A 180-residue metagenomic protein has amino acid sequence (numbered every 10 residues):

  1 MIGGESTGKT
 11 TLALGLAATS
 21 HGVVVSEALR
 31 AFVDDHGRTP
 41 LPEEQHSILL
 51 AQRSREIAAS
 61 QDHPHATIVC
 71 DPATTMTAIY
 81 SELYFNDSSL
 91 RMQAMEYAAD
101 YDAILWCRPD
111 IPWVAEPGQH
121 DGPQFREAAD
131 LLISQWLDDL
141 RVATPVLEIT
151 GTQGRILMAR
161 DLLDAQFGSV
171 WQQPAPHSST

Functional and structural regions predicted by a protein language model:
M1: Hydrophobic anchor at the beta1->P-loop junction of P-loop NTPases
G4: P-loop (Walker A) phosphate-binding loop of NTP-binding proteins
K9: Conserved lysine of the Walker
L14-I57: Conserved substrate/cofactor phosphate-moiety recognition/catalytic segment in nucleotide-dependent phosphotransferases
A18-G22, P64, A99-D100, R141-V142: Short glycine/proline-enriched coil/turn segments at helix->beta-strand junctions
V24-S26, I68-C70, W106, V146-E148: A structural signal for short, well-ordered beta-strand segments and their strand-loop junctions that often border
S47-A99, W106, V114: Glycine-rich phosphate-binding loop used to anchor ATP phosphates in small-molecule kinases, encompassing both
Y84-S179: A glycine- and Lys/Arg-enriched "phosphate-lid" helix/loop adjacent to the NTP-binding pocket of small-molecule kinases
